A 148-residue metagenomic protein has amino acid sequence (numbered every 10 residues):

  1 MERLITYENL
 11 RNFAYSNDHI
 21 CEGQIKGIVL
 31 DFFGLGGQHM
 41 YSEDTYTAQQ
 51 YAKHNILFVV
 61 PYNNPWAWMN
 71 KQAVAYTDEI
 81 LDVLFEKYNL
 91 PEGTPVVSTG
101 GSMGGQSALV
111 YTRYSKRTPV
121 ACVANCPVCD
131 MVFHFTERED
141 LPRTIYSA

Functional and structural regions predicted by a protein language model:
M1-Q24: N-terminal cap/lid segment of alpha/beta-hydrolase-fold proteins
I25-G27, H54-F58, T94-P95, R117-A121: Loop/turn elements at helix/coil->beta-strand transitions in domains of secreted/extracellular proteins
I25-L35: Short beta-strand element of the alpha/beta-hydrolase
L35, L57, Y62-W66, V128: Short beta-to-alpha linker loops that shape the active-site pocket of alpha/beta-hydrolase fold enzymes
G37-S42, W66-K71: Acidic-and-aromatic substrate-binding clefts and catalytic sites of carbohydrate-active enzymes
Y41-V59: Short amphipathic alpha-helix adjacent to the substrate-entry channel of hydrolases
W68-L90: Alpha/beta-hydrolase active-site loop
E86-K87, E92-S147: Primarily recognizes the serine-hydrolase "nucleophile elbow" in alpha/beta-hydrolase and SGNH/GDSL folds
